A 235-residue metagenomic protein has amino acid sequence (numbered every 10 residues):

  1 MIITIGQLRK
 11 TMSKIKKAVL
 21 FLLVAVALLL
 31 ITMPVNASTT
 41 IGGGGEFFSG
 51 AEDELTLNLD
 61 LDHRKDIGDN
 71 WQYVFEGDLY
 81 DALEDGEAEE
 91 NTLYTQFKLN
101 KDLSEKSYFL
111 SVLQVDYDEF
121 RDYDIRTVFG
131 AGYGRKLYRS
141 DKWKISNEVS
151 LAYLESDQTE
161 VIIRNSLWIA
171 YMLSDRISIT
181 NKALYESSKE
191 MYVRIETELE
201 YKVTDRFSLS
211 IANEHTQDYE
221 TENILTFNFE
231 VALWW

Functional and structural regions predicted by a protein language model:
N36-V74, D78: Short glycine/proline- and aromatic-enriched beta-strand/turn motifs that initiate or cap beta-hairpins
T39, G68-F75, K106-F109, D141-I145 (+3 more regions): Repeated loop/turn-to-beta-strand initiation elements of outer-membrane beta-barrel proteins
G43-F47, F75-D81, S111-V115, A131 (+4 more regions): Transmembrane beta-barrel strands of outer-membrane/channel proteins
F48-T56, L83-E90, Y117-I125, L154-V161 (+2 more regions): Solvent-exposed loop/turn segments connecting transmembrane beta-strands in outer-membrane beta-barrel proteins
L55-L61, G77, L93-F97, L113 (+4 more regions): Hydrophobic, lipid-facing positions within transmembrane beta-strands of outer-membrane proteins
H63-K65, K101, V115, R135-L137 (+6 more regions): Residue-level signature of outer-membrane beta-barrel architecture
G130, E200-K202, S208, N223-W235: Outer-membrane beta-barrel "beta-signal"
L137-Y138, K142-T204, S208: Outer-membrane beta-barrel transmembrane domain signature
